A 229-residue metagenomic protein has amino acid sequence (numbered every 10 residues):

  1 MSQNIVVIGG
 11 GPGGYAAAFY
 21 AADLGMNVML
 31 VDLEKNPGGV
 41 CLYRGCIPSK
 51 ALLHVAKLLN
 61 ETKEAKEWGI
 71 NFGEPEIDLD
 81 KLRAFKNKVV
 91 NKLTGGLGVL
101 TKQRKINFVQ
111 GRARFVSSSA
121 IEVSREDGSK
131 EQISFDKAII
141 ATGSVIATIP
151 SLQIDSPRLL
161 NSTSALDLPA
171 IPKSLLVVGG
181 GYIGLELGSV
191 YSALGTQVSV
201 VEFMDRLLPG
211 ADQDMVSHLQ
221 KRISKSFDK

Functional and structural regions predicted by a protein language model:
S2-Q3, F19-N27, D32-I171, M204-L208 (+2 more regions): Glycine-rich flavin
Q3-L30, G184-S192: N-terminal Rossmann-like FAD-binding beta1-loop-alpha1 element of flavoenzymes
I8-G9, V31, I140, V178: Conserved N-terminal Rossmann-fold NAD(P)-binding element of oxidoreductases
G11-G14, K105, G179: Conserved G/P- and acidic residue-centered "switch" motifs that form tight phosphate/ATP-binding loops in soluble
P169-A211: Rossmann-like NAD(P)H-binding beta-loop-alpha module
